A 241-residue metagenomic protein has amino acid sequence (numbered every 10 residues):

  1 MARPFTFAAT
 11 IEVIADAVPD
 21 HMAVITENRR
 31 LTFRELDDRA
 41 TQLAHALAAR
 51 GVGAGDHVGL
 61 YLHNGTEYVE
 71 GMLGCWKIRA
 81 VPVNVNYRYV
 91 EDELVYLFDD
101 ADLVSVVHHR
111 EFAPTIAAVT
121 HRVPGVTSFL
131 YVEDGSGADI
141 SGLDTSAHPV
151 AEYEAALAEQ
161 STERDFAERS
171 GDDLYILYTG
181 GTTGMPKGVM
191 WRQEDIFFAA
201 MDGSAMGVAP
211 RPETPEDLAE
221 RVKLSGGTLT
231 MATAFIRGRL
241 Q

Functional and structural regions predicted by a protein language model:
M1-F5, I140-D173: Flexible, low-complexity linker/hinge segments
R3, D20-G65, V69, L73 (+1 more regions): Conserved AMP-binding/adenylate-forming core of the ANL superfamily
A49-R50, K77-A158: Structural core segment of the AMP-binding/adenylate-forming
V58, C75, V106, D173 (+1 more regions): Conserved S/T- and glycine-rich ATP-binding loop of Class I adenylate-forming
L62-L73, R88-D92, K223, G227-Q241: Conserved coil-to-alpha-helix start sites within the AMP-binding
G71-W76, P82, I196: Short hydrophobic alpha-helical segments of the AMP-binding
A155, R192-Q241: Active-site phosphate/ATP/adenylate-binding loop shared across adenylate-forming ligases
E159-Y178, G184-M185, V208-R211, P215-L218 (+1 more regions): Conserved pre-ATP/AMP-binding loop-to-beta segment of ANL
